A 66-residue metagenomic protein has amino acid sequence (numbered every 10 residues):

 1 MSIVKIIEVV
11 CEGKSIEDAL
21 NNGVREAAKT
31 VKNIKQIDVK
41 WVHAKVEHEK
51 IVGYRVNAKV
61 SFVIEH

Functional and structural regions predicted by a protein language model:
M1-S2, V60: Short N-terminal signal/transit or membrane-insertion segments and the immediately adjacent low-complexity/disordered
S2-Q36: Short, well-ordered alpha-helical segments
D38, H43-H66: A cross-kingdom feature marking charged/low-complexity
